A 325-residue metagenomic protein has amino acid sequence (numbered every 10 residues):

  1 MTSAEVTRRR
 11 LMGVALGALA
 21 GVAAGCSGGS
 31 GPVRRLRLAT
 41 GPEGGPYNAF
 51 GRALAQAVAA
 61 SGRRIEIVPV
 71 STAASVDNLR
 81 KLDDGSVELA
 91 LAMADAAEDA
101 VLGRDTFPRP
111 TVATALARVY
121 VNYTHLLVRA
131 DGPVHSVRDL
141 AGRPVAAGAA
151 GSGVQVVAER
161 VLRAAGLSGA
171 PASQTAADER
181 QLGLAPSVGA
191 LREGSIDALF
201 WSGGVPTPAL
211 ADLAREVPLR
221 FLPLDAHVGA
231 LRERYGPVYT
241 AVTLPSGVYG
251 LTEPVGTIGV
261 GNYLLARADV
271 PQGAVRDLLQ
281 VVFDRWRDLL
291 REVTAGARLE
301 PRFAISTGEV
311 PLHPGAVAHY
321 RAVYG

Functional and structural regions predicted by a protein language model:
M1-L19: N-terminal secretory signal peptides and thylakoid transit peptides that target proteins across membranes
S27-G29: Bacterial signal peptide processing site
L36-S61, I65, N122-E193, E292 (+3 more regions): Bilobed "Venus flytrap"/periplasmic-binding protein-like clamshell domains and structurally analogous long
G45-D83, L89, G250-T252: Extracytoplasmic small-molecule ligand-binding "clamshell" domains of the periplasmic binding protein/Venus flytrap
D84-V121, D131, T207: Acidic, polar ligand-binding/catalytic clefts
A94-A96, R104-D105, G132, L167-L264 (+1 more regions): Pocket-lining segment of extracytoplasmic ligand-binding domains
P108-V119, A146, G247-G256: A structural signal for short loop-to-beta-strand junctions that line the ligand-binding cleft of periplasmic/secreted
V255-G325: Segments of small-molecule ligand-sensing domains
